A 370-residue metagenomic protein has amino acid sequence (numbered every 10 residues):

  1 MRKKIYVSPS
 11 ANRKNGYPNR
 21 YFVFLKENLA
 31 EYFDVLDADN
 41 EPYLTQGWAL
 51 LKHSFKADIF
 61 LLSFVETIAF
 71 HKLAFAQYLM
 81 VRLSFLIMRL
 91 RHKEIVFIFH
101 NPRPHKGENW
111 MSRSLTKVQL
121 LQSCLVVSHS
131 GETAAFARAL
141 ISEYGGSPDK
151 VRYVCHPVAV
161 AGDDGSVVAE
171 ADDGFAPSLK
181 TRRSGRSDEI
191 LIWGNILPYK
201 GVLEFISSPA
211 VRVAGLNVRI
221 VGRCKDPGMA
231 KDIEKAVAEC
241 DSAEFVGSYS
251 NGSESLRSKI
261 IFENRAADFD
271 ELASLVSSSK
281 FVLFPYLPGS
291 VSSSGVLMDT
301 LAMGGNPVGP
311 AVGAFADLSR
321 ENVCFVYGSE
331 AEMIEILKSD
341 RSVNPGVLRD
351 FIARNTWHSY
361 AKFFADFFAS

Functional and structural regions predicted by a protein language model:
C124-F175: Donor nucleotide-sugar binding/catalytic pocket of nucleotide-sugar-dependent glycosyltransferases
A176-G201, I206-C224: Conserved donor-binding/catalytic core segment of Leloir-type glycosyltransferases
K231-A267: Nucleotide-activated donor-binding/catalytic signature segment of Leloir-type glycosyltransferases, i.e., the conserved
D270, F284-M298, V312, A316-D317: Nucleotide-sugar-dependent
A273-S279: Short alpha-helical donor nucleotide-sugar binding micro-motif in glycosyltransferases
V282, A302-G309: Short hydrophobic beta-strand element within catalytic cores of glycosyltransferases and related nucleotide-activated
R320-A331, I336-S342: Conserved acidic donor-binding segment of nucleotide-sugar-dependent glycosyltransferases
A331, R341-A369: A charged, aromatic-enriched C-terminal amphipathic alpha-helix characteristic of glycosyltransferases across folds
